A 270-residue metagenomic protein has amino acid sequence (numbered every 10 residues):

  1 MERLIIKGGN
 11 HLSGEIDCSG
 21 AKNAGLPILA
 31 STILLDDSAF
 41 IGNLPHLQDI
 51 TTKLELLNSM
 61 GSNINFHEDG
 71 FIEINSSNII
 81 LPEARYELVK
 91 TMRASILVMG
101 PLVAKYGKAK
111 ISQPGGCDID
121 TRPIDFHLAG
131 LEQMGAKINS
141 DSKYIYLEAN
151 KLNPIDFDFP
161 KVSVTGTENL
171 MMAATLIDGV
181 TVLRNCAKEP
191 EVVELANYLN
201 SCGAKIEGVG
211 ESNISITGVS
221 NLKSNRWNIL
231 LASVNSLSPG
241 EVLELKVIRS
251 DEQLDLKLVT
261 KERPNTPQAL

Functional and structural regions predicted by a protein language model:
M1-A232: Structural preference for solvent-exposed beta-strand-turn elements and adjacent flexible terminal/loop segments within
K223, L230-L270: C-terminal recognition in membrane/secretory proteostasis and scaffolding
